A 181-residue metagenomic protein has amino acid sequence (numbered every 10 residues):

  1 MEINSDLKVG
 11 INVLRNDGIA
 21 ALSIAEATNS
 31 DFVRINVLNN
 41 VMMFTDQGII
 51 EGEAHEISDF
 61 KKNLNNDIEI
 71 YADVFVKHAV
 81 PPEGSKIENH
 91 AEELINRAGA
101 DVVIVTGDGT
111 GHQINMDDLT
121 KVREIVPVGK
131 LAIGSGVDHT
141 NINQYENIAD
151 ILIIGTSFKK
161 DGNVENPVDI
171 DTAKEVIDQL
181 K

Functional and structural regions predicted by a protein language model:
M1-I11, E51-A72, I114-D138, I170-K181: Alpha-helix-loop-beta-strand connector modules within alpha/beta enzyme cores
M1-V37, F158: Active-site beta->alpha loop and helix N-cap motifs at the rims of alpha/beta catalytic domains
I11-N12, A79-E83, D108-T110, G129-A132: Short, flexible loop segments at the rims of nucleotide/cofactor-binding pockets, characterized by
N16-N29, H90, V122-V128, G136-I154: Catalytic cores of alpha/beta
I24-A27, Q47-I49, S85-I87, D117-T120 (+2 more regions): Short, glycine/charged-enriched secondary-structure capping and boundary segments
I24-D101: Conserved anion-binding
T28-D46, A98-T110, S135-D138, I148-T172: Glycine-rich phosphate-binding active-site loops on the catalytic face of alpha/beta enzymes
D59, S85-V103, T110-V128, T140: Short loop-to-alpha-helix "cap/lid" segments that border enzyme active sites across diverse enzyme classes
